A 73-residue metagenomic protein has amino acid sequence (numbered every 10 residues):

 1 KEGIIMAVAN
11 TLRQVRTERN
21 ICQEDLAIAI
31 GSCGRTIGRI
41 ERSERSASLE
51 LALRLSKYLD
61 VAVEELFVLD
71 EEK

Functional and structural regions predicted by a protein language model:
K1-E18: A short, Lys/Arg-rich alpha-helix, primarily the initiator
K1-I5, K57, E65-K73: Short, charged recognition helix plus adjacent turn of helix-turn-helix-like nucleic-acid-binding domains
T17, G31, R42-E44, E71: Residue-level detection of the helix-turn-helix DNA-binding "recognition helix"
T17, I28, K57: Alpha-helical residues within the helix-turn-helix
I21-R39: Short alpha-helical DNA-recognition segment
Q23, G34, E44-R45, V63: The DNA-contacting recognition helix of HTH DNA-binding domains and analogous helical DNA-recognition elements
G31, E50-E65: DNA major-groove recognition helix of helix-turn-helix/homeodomain DNA-binding modules
